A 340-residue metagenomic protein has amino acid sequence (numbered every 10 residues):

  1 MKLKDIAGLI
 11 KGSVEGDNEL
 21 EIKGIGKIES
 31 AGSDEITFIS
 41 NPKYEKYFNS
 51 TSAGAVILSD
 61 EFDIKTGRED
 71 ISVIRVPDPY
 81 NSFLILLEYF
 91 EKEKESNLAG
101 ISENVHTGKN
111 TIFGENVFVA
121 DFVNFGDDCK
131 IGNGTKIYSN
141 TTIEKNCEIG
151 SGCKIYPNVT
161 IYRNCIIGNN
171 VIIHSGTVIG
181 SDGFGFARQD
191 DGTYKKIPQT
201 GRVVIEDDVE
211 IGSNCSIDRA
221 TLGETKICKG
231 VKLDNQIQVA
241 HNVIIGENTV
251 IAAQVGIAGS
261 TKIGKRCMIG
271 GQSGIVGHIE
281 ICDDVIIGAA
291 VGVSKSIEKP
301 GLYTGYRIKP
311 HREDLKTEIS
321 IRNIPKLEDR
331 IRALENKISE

Functional and structural regions predicted by a protein language model:
M1-N104, N170, G176-T177, D182-K196 (+2 more regions): Terminal amphipathic alpha-helical/low-complexity segments used for targeting or macromolecular assembly
F38, G100-P310: Structural signal for interior beta-strand "rungs" in well-ordered beta-sheet cores of soluble enzyme domains
